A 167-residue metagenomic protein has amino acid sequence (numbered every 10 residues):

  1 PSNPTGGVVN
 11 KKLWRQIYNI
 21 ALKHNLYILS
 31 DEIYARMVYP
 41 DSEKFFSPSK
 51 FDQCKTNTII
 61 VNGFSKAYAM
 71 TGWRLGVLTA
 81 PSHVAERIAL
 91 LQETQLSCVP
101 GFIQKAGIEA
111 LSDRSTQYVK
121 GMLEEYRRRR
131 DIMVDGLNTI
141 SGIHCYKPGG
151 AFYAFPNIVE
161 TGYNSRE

Functional and structural regions predicted by a protein language model:
P1-E167: PLP-dependent class I/II
